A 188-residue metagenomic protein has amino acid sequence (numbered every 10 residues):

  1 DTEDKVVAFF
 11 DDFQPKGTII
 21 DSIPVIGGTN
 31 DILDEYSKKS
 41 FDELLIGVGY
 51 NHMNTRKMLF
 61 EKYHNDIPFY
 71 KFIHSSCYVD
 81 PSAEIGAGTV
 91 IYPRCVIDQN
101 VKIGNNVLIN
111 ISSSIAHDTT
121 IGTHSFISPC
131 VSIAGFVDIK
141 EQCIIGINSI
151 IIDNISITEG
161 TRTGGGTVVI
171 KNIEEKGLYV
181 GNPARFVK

Functional and structural regions predicted by a protein language model:
D1, S22-V25, M58-E61, G86 (+2 more regions): Short, glycine/charged-enriched secondary-structure capping and boundary segments
T2-E3, K16, S37, P81 (+1 more regions): Extracytoplasmic/secreted proteins and extracellular or luminal domains
E3-I20: NAD(P)-binding Rossmann-fold cofactor-contacting core
D11-D12, G49, H74, N182: Cofactor-binding loop segments of dinucleotide-utilizing enzymes, especially the Rossmann-like FAD- and NAD(P)+-binding
G17-Y78: Phosphate-bearing ligand-interacting subdomains that bind or position ATP/ADP/UDP/GDP/NAD(P) or nucleotide-linked
K71-V180, A184-V187: Structural signal for interior beta-strand "rungs" in well-ordered beta-sheet cores of soluble enzyme domains
